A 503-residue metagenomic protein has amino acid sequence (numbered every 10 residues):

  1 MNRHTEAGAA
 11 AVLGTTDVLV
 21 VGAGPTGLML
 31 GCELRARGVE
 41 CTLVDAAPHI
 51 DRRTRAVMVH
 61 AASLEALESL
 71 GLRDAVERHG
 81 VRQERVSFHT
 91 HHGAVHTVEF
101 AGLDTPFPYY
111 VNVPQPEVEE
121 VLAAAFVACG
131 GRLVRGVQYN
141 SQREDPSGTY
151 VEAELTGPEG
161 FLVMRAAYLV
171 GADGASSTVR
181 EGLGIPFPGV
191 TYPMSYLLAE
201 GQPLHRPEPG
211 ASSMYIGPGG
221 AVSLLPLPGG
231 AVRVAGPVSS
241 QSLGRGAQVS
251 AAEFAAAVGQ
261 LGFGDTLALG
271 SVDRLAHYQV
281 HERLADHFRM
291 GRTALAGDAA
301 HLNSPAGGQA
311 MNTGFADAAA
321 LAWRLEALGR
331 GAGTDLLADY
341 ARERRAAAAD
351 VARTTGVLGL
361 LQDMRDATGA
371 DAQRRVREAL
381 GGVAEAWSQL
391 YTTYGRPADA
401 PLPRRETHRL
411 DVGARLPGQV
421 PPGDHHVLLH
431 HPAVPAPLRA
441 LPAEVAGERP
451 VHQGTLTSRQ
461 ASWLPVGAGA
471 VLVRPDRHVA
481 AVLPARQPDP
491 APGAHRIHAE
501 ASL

Functional and structural regions predicted by a protein language model:
M1-D17, V21, A36-R37, H92 (+6 more regions): Helical substrate-recognition/capping region of FAD-dependent monooxygenase/halogenase enzymes
G14-T16, E159-Y168: Core beta-strand elements of the Rossmann-like FAD/NAD(P) dinucleotide-binding domain in flavoenzyme oxidoreductases
G27-L28: N-terminal Rossmann-fold NAD(P) dinucleotide-binding loop
R35-R55: Glycine-rich FAD pyrophosphate-binding loop
R55, V59-A125: Active-site-adjacent segment of FAD-dependent monooxygenases/related oxidoreductases
A124, G131, G148, Y168 (+1 more regions): Conserved FAD-binding catalytic core of PHBH/FMO-like flavoproteins
R135-Y150: A conserved short coil-to-beta-strand element within the FAD-binding core of flavoproteins
Q248-Q309, T313, A347, V351-T354: FAD/FMN-dependent oxidoreductases across multiple families
